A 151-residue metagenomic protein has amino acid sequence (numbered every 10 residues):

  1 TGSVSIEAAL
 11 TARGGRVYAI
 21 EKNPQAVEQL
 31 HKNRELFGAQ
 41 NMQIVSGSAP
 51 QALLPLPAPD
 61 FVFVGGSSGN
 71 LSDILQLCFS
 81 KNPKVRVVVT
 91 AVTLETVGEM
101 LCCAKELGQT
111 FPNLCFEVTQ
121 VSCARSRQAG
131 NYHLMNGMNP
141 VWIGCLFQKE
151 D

Functional and structural regions predicted by a protein language model:
T1-G14: Conserved SAM-binding loop of SAM-dependent methyltransferases across substrates and taxa, primarily the Class I
T1-G2, P24-A26, V45-G47, G66-N70: A general structural motif
G14-Y18, V87: Short beta-strand element of Class I
R16, N41-Q43, C115-E117: Conserved beta-strand segments of alpha/beta enzyme cores
I20-P59: S-adenosyl-L-methionine
P57-G66, R86: Short SAM/SAH-binding signature in class I
L75-P140: C-terminal substrate-binding/active-site "lid" region of AdoMet-derived donor-dependent transferases
L146-D151: C-terminal lobe and adjacent flexible extensions of AdoMet/dcAdoMet transferase-like proteins
